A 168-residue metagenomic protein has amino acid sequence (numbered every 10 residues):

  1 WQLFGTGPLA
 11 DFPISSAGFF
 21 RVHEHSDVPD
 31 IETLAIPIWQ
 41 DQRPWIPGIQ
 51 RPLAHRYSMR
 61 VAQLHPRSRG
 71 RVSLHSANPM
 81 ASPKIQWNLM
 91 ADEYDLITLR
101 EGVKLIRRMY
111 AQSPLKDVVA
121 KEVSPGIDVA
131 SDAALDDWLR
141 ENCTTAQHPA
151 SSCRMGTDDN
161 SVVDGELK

Functional and structural regions predicted by a protein language model:
F4-K168: FAD-dependent oxidoreductase catalytic-site/capping-region signature
